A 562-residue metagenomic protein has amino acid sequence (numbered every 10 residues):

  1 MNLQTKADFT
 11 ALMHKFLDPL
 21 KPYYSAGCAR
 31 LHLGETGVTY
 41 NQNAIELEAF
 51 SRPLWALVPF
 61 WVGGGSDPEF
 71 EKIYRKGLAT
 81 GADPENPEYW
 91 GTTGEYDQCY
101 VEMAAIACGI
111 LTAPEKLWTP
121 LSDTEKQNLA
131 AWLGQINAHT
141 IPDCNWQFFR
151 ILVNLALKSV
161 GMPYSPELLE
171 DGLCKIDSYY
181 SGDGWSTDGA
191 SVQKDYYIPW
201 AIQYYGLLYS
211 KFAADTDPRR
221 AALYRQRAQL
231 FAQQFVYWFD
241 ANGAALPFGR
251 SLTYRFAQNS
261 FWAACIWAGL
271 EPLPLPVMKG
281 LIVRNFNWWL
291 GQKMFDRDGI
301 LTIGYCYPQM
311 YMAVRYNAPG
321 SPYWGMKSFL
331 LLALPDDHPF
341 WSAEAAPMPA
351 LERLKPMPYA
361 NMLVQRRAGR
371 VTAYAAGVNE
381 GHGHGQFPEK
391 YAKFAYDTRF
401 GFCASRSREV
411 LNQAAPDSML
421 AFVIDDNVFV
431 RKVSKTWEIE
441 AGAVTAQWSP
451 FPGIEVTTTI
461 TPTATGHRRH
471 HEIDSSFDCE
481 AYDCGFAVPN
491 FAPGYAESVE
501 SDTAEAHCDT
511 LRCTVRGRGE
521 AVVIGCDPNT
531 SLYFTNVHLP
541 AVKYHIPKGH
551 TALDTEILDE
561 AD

Functional and structural regions predicted by a protein language model:
M1-E48, K72-G77: Low-complexity, Ser/Thr/Pro/Gly-enriched N-terminal "stalk/linker" regions
N43-A49, W55-F60, D67, E71-A263: Aromatic-lined, polymer-binding surfaces characteristic of secreted/periplasmic polysaccharide-degrading enzymes
L47, Y100, P319, M357 (+2 more regions): Solvent-exposed loop and beta-edge segments used for protein-protein assembly and interaction
D67, L275, C479-Y482: Short, conserved charged micro-motifs
E85-W90, L129, D240-P247, L252-G383: Carbohydrate-active enzyme catalytic cores, enriched for enzymes that act on polyanionic acidic polysaccharides
Y205, G369, P450-I454: Glycine-centered tight beta-turn/hairpin loop motif at sheet-sheet or coil-to-beta transitions
P349-V428, V433-S434: Low-complexity, glycine/alanine/valine/leucine- and proline-rich hydrophobic stretches
S407-D562: Extended repeat-based interaction scaffolds and adjacent low-complexity, acidic/S/T/P-biased segments that form broad
